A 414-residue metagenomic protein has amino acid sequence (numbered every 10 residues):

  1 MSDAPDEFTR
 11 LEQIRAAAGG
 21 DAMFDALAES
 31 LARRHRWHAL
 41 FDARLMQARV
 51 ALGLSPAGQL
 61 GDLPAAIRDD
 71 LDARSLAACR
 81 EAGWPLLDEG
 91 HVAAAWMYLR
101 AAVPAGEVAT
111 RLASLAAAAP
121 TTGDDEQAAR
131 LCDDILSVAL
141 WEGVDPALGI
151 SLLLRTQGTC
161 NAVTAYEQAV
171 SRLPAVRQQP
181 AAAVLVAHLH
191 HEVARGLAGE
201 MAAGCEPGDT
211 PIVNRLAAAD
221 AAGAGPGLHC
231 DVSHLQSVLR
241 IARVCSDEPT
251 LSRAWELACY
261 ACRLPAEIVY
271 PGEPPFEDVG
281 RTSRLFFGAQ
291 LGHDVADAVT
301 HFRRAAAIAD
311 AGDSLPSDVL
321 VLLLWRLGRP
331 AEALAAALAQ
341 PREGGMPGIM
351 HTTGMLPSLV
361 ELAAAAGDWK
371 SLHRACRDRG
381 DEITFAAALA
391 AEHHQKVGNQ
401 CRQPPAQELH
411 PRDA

Functional and structural regions predicted by a protein language model:
M1-R100, E107, L112-A414: Long, low-complexity, acidic Ser/Pro- and Gly-enriched intrinsically disordered regions in large eukaryotic
